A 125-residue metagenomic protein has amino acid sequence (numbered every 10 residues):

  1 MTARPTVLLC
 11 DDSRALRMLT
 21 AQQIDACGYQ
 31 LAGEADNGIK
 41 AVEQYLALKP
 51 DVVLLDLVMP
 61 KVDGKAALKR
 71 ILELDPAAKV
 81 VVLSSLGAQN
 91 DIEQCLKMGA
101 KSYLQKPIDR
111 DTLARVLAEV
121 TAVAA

Functional and structural regions predicted by a protein language model:
R14-G33: Two-component/phosphorelay signaling modules centered on CheY-like receiver
N37-K40, V62-A66: Acidic catalytic/metal-coordinating carboxylates
E43, K65-A77: Short amphipathic alpha-helix used as the core "switch/output" element in two-component signaling
L48-L54: Active-site beta3 strand of CheY-like receiver
M59: Receiver (REC) domain active-site loop signature in two-component systems and cognate sites in sensor histidine kinases
N90, I108-A118: C-terminal output helix
